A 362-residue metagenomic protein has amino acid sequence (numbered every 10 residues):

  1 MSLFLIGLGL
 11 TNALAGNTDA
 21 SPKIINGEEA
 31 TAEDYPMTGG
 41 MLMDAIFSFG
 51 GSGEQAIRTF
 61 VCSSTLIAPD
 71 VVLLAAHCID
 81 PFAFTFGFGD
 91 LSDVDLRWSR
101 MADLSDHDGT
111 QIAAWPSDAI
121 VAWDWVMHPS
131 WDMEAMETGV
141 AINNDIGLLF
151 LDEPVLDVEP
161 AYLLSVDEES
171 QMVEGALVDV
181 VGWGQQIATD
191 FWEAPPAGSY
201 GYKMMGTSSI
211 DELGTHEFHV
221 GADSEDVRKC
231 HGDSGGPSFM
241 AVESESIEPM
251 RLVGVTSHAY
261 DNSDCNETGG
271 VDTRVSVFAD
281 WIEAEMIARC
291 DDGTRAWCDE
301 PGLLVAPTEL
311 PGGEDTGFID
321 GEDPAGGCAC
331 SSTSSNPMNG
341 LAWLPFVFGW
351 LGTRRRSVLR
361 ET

Functional and structural regions predicted by a protein language model:
I6-Y35, D291-V305, E309, E314-D320 (+1 more regions): Boundary/junction segments of secreted and surface-exposed precursor proteins
T18-E33, E54-A56, F84-D157, A161-E169 (+1 more regions): Conserved catalytic-core segment of clan PA serine endopeptidases
E33-I67: Glycine-biased strand-turn-strand hairpin within the trypsin-fold
F60-D108, G198-D211, K229, P237-G321: C-terminal subregion of chymotrypsin/trypsin-like serine protease catalytic domains
I142-R228, V275-D280: Chymotrypsin/trypsin-fold serine protease catalytic domain
E322-N339: Extracellular Ser/Thr-rich, low-complexity/disordered mucin-like segments
N339-S357: A cross-kingdom C-terminal cell-surface attachment/processing module
V358-T362: Cytoplasmic C-terminal tails of single-pass
